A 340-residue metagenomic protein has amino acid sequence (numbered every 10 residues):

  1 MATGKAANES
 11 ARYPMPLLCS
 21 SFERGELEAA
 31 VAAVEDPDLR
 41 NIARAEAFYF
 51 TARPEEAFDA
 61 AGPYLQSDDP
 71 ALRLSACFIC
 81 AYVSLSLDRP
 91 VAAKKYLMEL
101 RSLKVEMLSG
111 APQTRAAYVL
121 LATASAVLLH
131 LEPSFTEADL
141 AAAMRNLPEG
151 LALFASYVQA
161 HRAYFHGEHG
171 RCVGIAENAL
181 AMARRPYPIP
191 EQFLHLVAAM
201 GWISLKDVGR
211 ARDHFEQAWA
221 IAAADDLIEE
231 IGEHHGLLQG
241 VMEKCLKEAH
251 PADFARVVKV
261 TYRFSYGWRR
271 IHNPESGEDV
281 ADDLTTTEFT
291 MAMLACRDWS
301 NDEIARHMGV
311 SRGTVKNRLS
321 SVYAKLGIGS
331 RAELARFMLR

Functional and structural regions predicted by a protein language model:
A2-S20, D38-R53, L74-P90, T114-L131 (+3 more regions): Tandem amphipathic alpha-helical repeat scaffolds
E23-R24: Short Lys/Arg-enriched alpha/beta "domain-start" segment
E28-P37, G62-R73, E99-Q113, A138-A152 (+2 more regions): Solenoid-like repeat scaffolds
D59, A81-S84, D88-M182: Hydrophobic, helix-prone linear segments
A61, A76, A93, A176 (+2 more regions): Small side chains
T136, P148-T286, M293, D302: Linker/hinge segments immediately adjacent to helix-turn-helix/homeobox DNA-binding domains
R269-S320, A324-R340: Helix-turn-helix DNA-binding segment
